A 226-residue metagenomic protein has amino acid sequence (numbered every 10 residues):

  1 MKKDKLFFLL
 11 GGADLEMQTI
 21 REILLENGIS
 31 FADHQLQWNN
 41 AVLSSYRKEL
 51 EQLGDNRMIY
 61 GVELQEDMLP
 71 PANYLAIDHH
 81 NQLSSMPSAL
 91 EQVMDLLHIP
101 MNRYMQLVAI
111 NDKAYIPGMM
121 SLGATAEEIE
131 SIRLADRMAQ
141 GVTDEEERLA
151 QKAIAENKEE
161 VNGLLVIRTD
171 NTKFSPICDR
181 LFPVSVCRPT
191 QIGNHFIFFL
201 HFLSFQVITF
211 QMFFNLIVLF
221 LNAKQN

Functional and structural regions predicted by a protein language model:
M1-A41: Basic/polar, acidic-poor N-terminal "presequence/leader" segments that form or can form short amphipathic helices
K2-L6, A72-N73, H98-M101, E159-N226: Gly/His-enriched, cation/cofactor- and phosphate-binding structural elements
L10-A13, Y60-L64, I77-H79, T169: Short His-Asn-centered micro-motif
Q18-T19, N40-Y46, S84-E91: Short, charged, surface-exposed secondary-structure boundary motifs
A32-P71: N-terminal small/polar loop signature for handling phosphorylated ligands or for N-terminal nucleophile
A32-Q35, Y60-E63, L75-D78, M101-Y104 (+1 more regions): General beta-strand structural signal in soluble alpha/beta enzymes
L36-W38, H79-Q82, F214, V218: Short, acidic/turn-prone active-site loops that include or flank metal/cofactor- and phosphate-binding residues
P70-P183: A structured phosphate/pyrophosphate-recognition subdomain
